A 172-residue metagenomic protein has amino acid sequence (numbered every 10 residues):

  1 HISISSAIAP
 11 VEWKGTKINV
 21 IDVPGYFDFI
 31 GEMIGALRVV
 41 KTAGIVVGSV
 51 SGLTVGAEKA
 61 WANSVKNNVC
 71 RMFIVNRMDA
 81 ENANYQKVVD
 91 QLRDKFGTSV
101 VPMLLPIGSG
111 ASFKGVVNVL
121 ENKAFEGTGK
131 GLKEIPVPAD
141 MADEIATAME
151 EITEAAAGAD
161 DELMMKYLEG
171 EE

Functional and structural regions predicted by a protein language model:
H1-W13: Switch I (effector-binding) loop of TRAFAC-class P-loop GTPase G-domains
S6, D28-G31, G52-E58: Short glycine/serine/threonine-rich phosphate/pyrophosphate-binding segments that cradle anionic phosphate groups
A7, V23-P24, V47-S49, R77: Fold-independent oxyanion-binding glycine-rich loops and adjacent beta-strand/coil segments at enzyme active sites
G15-N19, T42, V69-C70: Loop/turn-to-beta-strand initiation segments
T16-F29: Switch II (G3) loop of P-loop NTPases
I30-V50, N63: Inter-motif core of Ras-like GTPase G domains
G48-E172: P-loop NTPase catalytic nucleotide-binding module
